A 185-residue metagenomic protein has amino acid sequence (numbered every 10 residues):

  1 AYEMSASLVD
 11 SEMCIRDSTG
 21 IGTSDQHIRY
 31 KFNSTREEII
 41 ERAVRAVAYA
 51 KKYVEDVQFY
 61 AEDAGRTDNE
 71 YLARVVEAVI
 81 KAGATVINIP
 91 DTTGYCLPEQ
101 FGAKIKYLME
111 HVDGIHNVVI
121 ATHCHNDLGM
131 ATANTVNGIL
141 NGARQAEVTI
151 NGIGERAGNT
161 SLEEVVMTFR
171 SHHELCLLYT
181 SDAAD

Functional and structural regions predicted by a protein language model:
Y2-I15, D182-D185: Short, small-residue-biased leader/transition segments that mark boundaries at the very start of proteins
S11-E12, R16-I28, R36-V57, A64-H111 (+1 more regions): Alpha/beta enzyme core
D63, V118-M130: Glycine-rich beta-to-alpha transition loops that act as phosphate-gripper elements at the mouths of alpha/beta enzyme
G129-L140: Catalytic cores of alpha/beta
G138, A143, A183-A184: Small-residue (primarily alanine) positions within well-ordered alpha-helices, especially packing/interaction faces
A143-G158: Glycine-rich phosphate-binding active-site loops on the catalytic face of alpha/beta enzymes
A157-L175: C-terminal helical cap(s) of enzyme catalytic domains, especially alpha/beta-barrels
C176-S181: Phosphate/diphosphate-binding loops
